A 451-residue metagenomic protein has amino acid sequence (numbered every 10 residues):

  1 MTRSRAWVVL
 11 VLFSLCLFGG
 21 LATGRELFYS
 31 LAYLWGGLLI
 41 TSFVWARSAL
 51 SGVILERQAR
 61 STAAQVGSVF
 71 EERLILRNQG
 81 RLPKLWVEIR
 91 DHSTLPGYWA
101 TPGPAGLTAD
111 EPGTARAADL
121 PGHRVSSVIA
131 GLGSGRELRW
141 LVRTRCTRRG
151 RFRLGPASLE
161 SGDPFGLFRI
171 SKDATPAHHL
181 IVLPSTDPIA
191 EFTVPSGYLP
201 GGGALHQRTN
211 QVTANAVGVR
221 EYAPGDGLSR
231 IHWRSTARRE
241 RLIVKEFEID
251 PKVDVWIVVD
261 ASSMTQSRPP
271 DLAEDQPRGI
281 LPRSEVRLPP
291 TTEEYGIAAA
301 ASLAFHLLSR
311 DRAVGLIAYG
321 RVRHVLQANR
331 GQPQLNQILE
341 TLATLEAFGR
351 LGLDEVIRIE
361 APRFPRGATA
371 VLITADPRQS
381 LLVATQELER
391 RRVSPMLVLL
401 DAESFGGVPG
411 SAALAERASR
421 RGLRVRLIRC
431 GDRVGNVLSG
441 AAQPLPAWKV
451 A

Functional and structural regions predicted by a protein language model:
M1-E56: Extracellular/lumenal glycan-associated context and N-glycosylation machinery
T2-S4, R25, S127, P290-T292 (+3 more regions): Secondary-structure junction/capping motif
R3-W7, I243, L381, G431-V434: Structural motif marking the loop-to-transmembrane transition
S14, D250-P251, P365: Short hydrophobic "helix-edge" motifs at membrane interfaces and signal-peptide entry regions
F28, G37-V325, T369-I373, E387: An amphipathic, basic-hydrophobic helix/alpha-beta surface used to engage anionic, phosphate-rich ligands or surfaces
I297-A298, A304-A451: Acidic, glycine-rich A-domain
